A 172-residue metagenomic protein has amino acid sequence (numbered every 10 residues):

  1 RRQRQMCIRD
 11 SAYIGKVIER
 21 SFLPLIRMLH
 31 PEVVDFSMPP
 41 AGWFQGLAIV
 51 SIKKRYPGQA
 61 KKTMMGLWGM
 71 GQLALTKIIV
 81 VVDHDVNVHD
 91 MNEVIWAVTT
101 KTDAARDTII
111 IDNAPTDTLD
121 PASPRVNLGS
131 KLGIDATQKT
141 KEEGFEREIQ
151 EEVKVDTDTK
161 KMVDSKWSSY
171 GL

Functional and structural regions predicted by a protein language model:
Q3-I8: Short, small-residue-biased leader/transition segments that mark boundaries at the very start of proteins
A12-T76, W96, K101, A105 (+1 more regions): Catalytic alpha/beta core of large soluble enzyme barrels
I78-D83: Short internal beta-strands
N87-V88: Extended C-terminal subregions enriched in glycine
T100-D107, N113-L172: Activity-critical C-terminal alpha-helical subdomain
